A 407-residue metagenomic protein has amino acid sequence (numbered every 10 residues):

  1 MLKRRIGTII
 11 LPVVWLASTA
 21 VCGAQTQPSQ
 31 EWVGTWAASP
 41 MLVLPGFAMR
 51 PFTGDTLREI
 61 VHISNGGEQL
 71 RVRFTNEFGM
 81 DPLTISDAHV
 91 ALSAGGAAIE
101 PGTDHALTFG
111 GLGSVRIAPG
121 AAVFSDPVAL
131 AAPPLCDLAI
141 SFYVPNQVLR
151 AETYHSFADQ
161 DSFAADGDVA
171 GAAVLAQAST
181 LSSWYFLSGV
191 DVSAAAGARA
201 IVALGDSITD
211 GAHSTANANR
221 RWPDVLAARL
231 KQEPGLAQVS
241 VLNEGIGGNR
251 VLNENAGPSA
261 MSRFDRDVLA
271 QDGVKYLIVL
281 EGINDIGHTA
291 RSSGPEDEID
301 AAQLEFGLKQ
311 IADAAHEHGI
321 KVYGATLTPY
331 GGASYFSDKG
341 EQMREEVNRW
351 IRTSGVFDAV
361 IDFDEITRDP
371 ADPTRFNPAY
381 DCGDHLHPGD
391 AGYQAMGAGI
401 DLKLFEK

Functional and structural regions predicted by a protein language model:
M1-L11: Bacterial N-terminal signal peptides that target proteins for export
L2, C22-L204, S214-N217, G235 (+1 more regions): N-terminal secretory targeting modules
I9-T19: Bacterial N-terminal signal peptides
R71, A200-G205, T209, V239-G245 (+4 more regions): Structural recognition of the beta-strand scaffold that forms the well-ordered cores of secreted hydrolase catalytic
Y185, P223-L230, A256-D272, F306-Q310: Alpha-helical scaffolding within the catalytic cores of extracellular/periplasmic polymer-degrading hydrolases
G211-D224: Glycine- and acidic-residue-enriched helix-capping/strand-helix junction motifs
S214, I246-A302: Oxyanion-hole/transition-state-stabilizing segment in secreted/luminal serine hydrolases and related acyltransferases
M261, G287, L327-K407: Catalytic His-Asp segment of secreted/periplasmic serine-dependent ester chemistry enzymes
